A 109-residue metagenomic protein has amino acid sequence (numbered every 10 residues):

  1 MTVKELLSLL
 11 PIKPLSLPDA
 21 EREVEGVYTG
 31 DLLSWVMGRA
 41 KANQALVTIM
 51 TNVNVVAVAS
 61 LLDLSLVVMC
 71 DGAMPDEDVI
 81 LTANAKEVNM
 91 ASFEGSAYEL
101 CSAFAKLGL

Functional and structural regions predicted by a protein language model:
M1-R39, E99, A103: Conserved catalytic and cofactor-binding micro-motifs that handle phosphate-bearing ligands or nucleotide cofactors
E21, L33-A45, M50-L109: Feature captures the catalytic cores and cofactor-binding loops of soluble hydro-lyases/lyases that act on carboxylate
